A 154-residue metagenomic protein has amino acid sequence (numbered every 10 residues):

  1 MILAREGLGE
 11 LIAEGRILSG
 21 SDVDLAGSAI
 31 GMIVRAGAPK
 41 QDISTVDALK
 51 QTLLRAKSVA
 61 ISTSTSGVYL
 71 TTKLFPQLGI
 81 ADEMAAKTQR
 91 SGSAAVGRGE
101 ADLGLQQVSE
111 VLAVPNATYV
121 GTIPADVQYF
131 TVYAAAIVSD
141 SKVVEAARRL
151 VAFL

Functional and structural regions predicted by a protein language model:
M1: Active-site phosphate-binding/coordination module
A4-G15, S19-S28, V34-L154: Exported/periplasmic ABC-transporter solute-binding proteins
